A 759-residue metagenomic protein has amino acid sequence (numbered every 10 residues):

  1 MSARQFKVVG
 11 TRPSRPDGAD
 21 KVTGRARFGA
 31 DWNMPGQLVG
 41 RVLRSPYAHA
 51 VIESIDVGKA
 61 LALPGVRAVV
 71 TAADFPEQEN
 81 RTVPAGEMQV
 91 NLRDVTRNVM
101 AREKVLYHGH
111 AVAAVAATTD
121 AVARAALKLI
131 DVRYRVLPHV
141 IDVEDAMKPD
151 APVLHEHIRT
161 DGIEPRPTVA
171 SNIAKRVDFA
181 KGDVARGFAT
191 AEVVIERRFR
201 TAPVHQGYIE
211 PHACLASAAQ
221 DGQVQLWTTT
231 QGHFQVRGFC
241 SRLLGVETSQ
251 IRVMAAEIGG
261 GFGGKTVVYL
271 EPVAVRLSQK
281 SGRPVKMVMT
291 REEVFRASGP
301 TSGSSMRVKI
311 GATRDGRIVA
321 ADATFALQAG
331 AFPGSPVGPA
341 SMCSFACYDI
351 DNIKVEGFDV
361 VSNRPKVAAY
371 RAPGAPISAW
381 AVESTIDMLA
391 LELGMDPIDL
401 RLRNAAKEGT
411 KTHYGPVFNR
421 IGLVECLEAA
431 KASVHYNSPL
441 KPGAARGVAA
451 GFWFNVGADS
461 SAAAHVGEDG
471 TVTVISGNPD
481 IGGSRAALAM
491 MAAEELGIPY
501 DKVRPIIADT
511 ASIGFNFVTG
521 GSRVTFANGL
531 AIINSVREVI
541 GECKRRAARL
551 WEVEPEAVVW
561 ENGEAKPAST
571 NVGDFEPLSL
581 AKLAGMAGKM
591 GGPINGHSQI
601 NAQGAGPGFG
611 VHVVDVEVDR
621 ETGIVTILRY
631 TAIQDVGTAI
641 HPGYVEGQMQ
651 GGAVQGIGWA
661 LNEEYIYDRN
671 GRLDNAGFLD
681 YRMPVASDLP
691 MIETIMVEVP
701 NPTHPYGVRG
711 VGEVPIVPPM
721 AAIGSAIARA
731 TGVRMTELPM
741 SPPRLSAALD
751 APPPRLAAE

Functional and structural regions predicted by a protein language model:
M1-T168, V194-R197: Flexible, low-hydrophobicity surface segments
T11, D17-T23, E87-R93, R166-C214 (+5 more regions): Glycine-rich loop/linker segments at domain edges
P16-D20, K128-I141, Q231, G238 (+4 more regions): Extended active-site and interfacial segments that coordinate phosphate-rich ligands in large catalytic machineries
L63, A72-A73, N80, G245-Q250 (+5 more regions): C-terminal catalytic domains of large/alpha subunits in multi-subunit enzymes
E79-P84, A126-L129, R237-F239, F262-V268 (+12 more regions): Short acidic, glycine/serine/threonine-rich loops at helix termini
R102-K104, E247-A255, R276-T290, V294-A297: Conserved catalytic cysteine-centered active-site region of acyl-thioester-dependent Claisen-condensing enzymes
V153-L244, N404-T471, N478, D674-M696: Helix-loop-helix junctions that connect adjacent transmembrane helices in secondary transporters/permeases, recognized
E257, G261-G282, K286-M289, R485-A492: Thiamine diphosphate
